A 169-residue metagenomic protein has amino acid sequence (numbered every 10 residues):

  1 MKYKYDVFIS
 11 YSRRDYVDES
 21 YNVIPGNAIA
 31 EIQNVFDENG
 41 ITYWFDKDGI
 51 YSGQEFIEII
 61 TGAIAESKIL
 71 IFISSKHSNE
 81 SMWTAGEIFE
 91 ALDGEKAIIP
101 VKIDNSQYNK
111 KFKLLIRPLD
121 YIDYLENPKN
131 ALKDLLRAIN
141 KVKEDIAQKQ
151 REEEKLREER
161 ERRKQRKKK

Functional and structural regions predicted by a protein language model:
M1-F72, L92-A97, S106, P128-V142 (+1 more regions): Conserved N-terminal substructure of TIR/SEFIR domains
Y21, I29, W83-A85, F112-L114: Short amphipathic alpha-helical segments
G49, K76-K96, Y108-K110: Conserved TIR/SEFIR loop-to-helix hotspot centered on a Trp-containing motif with a nearby acidic residue
K102-I103: SF2 helicase/translocase ATPase core recognition
S106-L119: Glycine-rich, charge-decorated loop segments at or immediately adjacent to ligand/cofactor-binding or catalytic sites
Y121-N127: Short acidic-hydrophobic, aromatic-tinged amphipathic segments that line or gate anion-handling sites
N140-Q150: The C-terminal output helix
Q148-K168: Long, low-complexity, compositionally biased polyampholytic IDRs enriched for Lys/Glu and Gln/Arg
